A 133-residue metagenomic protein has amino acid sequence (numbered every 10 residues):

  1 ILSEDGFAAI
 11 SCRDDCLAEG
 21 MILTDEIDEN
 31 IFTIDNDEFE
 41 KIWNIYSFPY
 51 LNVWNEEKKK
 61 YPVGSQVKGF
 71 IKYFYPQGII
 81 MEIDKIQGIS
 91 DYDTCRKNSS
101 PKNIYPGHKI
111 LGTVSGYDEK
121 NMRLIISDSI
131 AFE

Functional and structural regions predicted by a protein language model:
I1-N30: Beta-strand-rich cores of mature extracytoplasmic or soluble domains
R13-D14, D25, E29, T33 (+1 more regions): Single-stranded RNA-binding regions, centering on S1/OB-family and related RNA-binding modules
